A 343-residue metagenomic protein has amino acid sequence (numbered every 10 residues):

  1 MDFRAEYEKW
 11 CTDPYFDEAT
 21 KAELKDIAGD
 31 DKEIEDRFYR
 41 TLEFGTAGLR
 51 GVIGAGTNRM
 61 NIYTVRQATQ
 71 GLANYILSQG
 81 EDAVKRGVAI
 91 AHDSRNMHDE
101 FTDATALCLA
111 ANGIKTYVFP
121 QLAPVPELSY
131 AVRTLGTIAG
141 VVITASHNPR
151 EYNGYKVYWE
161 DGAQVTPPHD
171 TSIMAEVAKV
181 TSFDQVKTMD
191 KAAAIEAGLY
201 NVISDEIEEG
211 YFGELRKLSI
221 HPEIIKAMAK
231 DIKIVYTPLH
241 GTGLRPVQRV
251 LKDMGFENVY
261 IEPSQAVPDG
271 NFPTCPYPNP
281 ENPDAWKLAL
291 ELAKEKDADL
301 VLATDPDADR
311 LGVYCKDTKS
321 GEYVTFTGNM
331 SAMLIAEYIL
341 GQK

Functional and structural regions predicted by a protein language model:
Y7-T105, G198-D231, T242: An N-terminal, well-structured beta->alpha segment
W10-D13, I27-D30, L72-Q79, N112 (+9 more regions): Change "in soluble alpha/beta enzymes" to "in soluble alpha/beta proteins
E33-F38, L42, N153-A285: Gly/Ser/Thr-enriched, mixed-charge loops and adjacent short helices that form phosphate/oxyanion-binding elements
R59, H92-E100, T116-A123, E160-P168 (+5 more regions): Alpha-helix capping and helix-loop boundary segments enriched in small/acidic/polar residues
A89-Y152, E257-V313: N-terminal small/polar loop signature for handling phosphorylated ligands or for N-terminal nucleophile
A104-N112, L135, K156-Q164, R249-E257 (+1 more regions): A glycine- and small-aliphatic-rich helix-loop capping segment at beta-alpha/alpha-beta transitions that lines
P120, T181-I203, D317-K343: Proline/glycine-rich low-complexity loops and linkers
V141, S146, N153-M174, L311-G341: Glycine-rich phosphate-binding loop of actin/hexokinase-like ATP-binding domains
